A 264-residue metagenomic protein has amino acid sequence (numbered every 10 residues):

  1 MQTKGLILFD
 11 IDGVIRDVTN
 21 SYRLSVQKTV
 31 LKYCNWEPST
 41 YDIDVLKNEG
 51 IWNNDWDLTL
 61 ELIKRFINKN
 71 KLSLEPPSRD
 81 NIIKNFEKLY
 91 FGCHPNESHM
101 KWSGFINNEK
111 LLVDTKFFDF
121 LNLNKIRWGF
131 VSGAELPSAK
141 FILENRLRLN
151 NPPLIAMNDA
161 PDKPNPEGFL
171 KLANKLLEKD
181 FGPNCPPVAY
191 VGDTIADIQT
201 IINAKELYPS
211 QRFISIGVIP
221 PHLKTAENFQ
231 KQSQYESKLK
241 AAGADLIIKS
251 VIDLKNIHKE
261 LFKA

Functional and structural regions predicted by a protein language model:
M1-F9, E61, N68-K84, K88 (+1 more regions): Non-catalytic pre-domain segments flanking phosphatase-related domains
M1-V45, I51, D57: Active-site neighborhood of HAD-like aspartate-dependent phosphohydrolases
T3, L8, F91-F130, A134-E144: Short, acidic loop-to-helix structural element flanking the phosphoryl-transfer center in phosphate-processing enzymes
Q27-Y33, W56-L72, L172: Helix-loop "lid/cap" segments that line or gate small-molecule binding pockets
C34-N48, N68-F86, C93-H94, L149-P152 (+1 more regions): Short, surface-exposed acidic
K125, L147-N158, A226-H258: Structural recognition of alpha->loop->beta junctions
G129, A134-A189, T194-F213: Substrate-recognition "cap/lid" segment bordering the active-site pocket of phosphatases
Y190-K249: Acidic, Mg2+-coordinating phosphoryl-transfer loop and its flanking beta/alpha structural elements, shared across
